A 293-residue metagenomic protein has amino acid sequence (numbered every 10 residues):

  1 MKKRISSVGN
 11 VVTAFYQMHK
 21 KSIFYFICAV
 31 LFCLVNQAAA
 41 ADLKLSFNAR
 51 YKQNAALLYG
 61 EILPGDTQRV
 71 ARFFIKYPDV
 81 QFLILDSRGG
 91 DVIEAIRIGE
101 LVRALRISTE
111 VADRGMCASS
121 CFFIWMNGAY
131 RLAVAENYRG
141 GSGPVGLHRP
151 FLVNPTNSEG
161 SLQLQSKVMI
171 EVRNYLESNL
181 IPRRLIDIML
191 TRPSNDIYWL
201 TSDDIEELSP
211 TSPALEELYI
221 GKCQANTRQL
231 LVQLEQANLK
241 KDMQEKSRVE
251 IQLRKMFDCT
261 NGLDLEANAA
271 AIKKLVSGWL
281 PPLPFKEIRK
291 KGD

Functional and structural regions predicted by a protein language model:
K2-F26: Bacterial N-terminal signal peptides that target proteins for export
Y25-L34: Bacterial N-terminal signal peptides
L34-A40: Sec/Tat signal peptide C-region and signal peptidase I cleavage site
A40-G115, Y130-G141, F151-D293: N-terminal organellar transit peptides
M116-S120: Short, solvent-exposed linear patches
F122-Y130: Amphipathic, non-transmembrane alpha-helical segments in extracytoplasmic/periplasmic proteins
G146-H148: Histidine-centered active-site/metal-ligand motif
